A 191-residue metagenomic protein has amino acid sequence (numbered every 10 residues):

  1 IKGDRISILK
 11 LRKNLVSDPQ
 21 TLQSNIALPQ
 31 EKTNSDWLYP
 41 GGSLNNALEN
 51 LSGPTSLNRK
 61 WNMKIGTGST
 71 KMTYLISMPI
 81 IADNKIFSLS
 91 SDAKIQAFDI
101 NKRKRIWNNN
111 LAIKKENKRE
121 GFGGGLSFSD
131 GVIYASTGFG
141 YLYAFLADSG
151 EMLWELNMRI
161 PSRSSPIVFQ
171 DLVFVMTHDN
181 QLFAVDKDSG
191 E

Functional and structural regions predicted by a protein language model:
K2-S17, S24-K60: Blade/loop signatures of beta-propeller domains
N34-S35, D83-N84, D130-G131, Q170-D171: Short coil/turn segments that connect the beta-strands within blades of beta-propeller domains
N45-N58, S91-N110: Beta-propeller domains
W61-I80, N108-S127, L153-Q170, H178 (+1 more regions): Extracytoplasmic beta-rich repeat domains
A93, G140, D179-Q181: Short coil/turn segments within WD40 beta-propeller repeats
D99-K102, L146-S149, D186-S189: Short loop/turn segments that connect beta-strands within beta-propeller blades
